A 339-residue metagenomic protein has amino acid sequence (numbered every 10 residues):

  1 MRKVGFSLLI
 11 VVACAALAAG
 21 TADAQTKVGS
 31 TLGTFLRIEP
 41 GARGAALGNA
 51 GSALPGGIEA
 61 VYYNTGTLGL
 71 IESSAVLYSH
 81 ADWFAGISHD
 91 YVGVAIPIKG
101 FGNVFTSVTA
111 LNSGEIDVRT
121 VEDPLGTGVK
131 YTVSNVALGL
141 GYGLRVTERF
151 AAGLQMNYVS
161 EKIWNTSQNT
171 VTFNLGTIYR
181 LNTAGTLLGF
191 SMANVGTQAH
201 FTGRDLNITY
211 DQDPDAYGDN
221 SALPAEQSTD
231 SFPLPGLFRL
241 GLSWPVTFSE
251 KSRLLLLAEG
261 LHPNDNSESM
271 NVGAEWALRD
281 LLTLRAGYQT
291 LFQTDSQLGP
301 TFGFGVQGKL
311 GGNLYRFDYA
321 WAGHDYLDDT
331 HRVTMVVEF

Functional and structural regions predicted by a protein language model:
M1-K3: N-terminal secretory signal peptides that target proteins for export/translocation
G5, G66-L68, G305-K309: Short, flexible, solvent-exposed loop/turn segments with mixed acidic/basic and small polar residues
S7-A16: Bacterial N-terminal signal peptides
V12-A13, S74, R204: Alpha-helical transmembrane segments and their juxtamembrane interfaces
G20-E72: Outer-membrane beta-barrel biogenesis signature
Q25-G48, H89, G93-F339: Outer-membrane beta-barrel porins/channels
N49-S52, S74-F84, A320-A322: Short strand-turn segments of transmembrane beta-barrel domains in outer membranes, especially the first one or two
G56, E72, I87-S88, V136: Short, basic and Ser/Thr-rich N-terminal targeting/leader segments
